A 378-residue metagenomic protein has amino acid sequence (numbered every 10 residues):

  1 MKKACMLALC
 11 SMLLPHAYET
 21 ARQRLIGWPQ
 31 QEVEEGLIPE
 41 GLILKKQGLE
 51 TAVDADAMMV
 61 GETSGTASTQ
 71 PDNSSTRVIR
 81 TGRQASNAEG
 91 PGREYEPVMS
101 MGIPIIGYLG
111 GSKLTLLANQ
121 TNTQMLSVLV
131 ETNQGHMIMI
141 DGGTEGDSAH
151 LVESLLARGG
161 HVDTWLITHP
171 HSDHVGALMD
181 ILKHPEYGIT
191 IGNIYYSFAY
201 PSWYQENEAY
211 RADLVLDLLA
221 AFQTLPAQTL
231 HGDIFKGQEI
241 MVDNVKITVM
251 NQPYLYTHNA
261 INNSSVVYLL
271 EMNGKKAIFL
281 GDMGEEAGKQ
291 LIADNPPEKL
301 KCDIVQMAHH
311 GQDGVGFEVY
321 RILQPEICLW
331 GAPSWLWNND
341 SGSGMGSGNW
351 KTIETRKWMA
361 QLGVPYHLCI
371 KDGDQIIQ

Functional and structural regions predicted by a protein language model:
K3-E19: Classical Sec-dependent N-terminal signal peptides that target proteins to the secretory pathway
E34-E35, L42-G61: Long, low-complexity repeat tracts used as extracellular stalks/passenger repeats and O-glycosylation platforms
M58, G65, P71-G160, L230-K299 (+1 more regions): Core dinuclear metal-dependent hydrolase active-site scaffold
G90-G92, P97, N193-Y195, A199-N262 (+2 more regions): Binuclear metal-ion centers of metallo-dependent hydrolases, dominated by the metallo-beta-lactamase
N119-Q120, I140-G143, I167-H171, S197-A199 (+5 more regions): Active-site-proximal beta-strand/loop segments in catalytic clefts of secreted hydrolases
T123-Q124, E145-D147, P170-G176, P201-Y204 (+3 more regions): Active-site environment of divalent metal-dependent phosphoester hydrolases
G135-H136, E145-Y196, N295-Q312, Q324-L329: Active-site metal-binding motif and surrounding structural segment of the metallo-beta-lactamase
V175-P185, Q205-D213, F317-Y320: Metal-dependent catalytic neighborhoods of phosphoester/phosphodiester hydrolases
